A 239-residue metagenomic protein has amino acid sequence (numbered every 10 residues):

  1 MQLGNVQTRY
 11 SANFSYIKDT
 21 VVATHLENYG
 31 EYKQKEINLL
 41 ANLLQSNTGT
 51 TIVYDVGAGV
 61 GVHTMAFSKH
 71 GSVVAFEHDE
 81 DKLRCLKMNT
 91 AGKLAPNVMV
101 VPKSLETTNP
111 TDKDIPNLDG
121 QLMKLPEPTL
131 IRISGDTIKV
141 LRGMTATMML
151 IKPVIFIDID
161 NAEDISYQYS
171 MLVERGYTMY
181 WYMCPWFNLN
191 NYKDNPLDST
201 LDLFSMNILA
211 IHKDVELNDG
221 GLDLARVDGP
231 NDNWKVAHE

Functional and structural regions predicted by a protein language model:
M1-N89, A95-M99, I115-P126, C184-N190 (+1 more regions): S-adenosyl-L-methionine
I52-V60, L105-E163: Active-site segment flanking the S-adenosylmethionine/decSAM binding pocket in AdoMet-dependent transferases
T64, L83, V140-L141, D164-S166: Short, well-ordered alpha-helical microsegments
A66, A146-T147, M171: Alpha-helical scaffold elements within enzyme catalytic domains, especially in hydrolases
K69-H70, I151, R175: Short, structured coil segments at secondary-structure junctions
S72-V73, V154, T178: Residue-level detector of anion-binding/catalytic polar loops
V101-K103: Short loop/edge segments at beta-strand edges and connector loops that shape dinucleotide/nucleotide cofactor-binding
Y169-N191: A SAM-dependent methyltransferase catalytic signature shared across enzymes that methylate proteins
